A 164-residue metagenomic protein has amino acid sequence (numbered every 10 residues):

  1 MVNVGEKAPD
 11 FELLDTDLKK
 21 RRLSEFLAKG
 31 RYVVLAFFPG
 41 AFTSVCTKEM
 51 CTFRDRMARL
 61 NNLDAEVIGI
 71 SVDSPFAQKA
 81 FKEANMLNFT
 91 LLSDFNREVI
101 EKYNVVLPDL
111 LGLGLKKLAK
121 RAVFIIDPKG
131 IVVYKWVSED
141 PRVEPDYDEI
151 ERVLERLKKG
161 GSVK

Functional and structural regions predicted by a protein language model:
M1-K164: Chalcogenol-based redox active-site neighborhoods
